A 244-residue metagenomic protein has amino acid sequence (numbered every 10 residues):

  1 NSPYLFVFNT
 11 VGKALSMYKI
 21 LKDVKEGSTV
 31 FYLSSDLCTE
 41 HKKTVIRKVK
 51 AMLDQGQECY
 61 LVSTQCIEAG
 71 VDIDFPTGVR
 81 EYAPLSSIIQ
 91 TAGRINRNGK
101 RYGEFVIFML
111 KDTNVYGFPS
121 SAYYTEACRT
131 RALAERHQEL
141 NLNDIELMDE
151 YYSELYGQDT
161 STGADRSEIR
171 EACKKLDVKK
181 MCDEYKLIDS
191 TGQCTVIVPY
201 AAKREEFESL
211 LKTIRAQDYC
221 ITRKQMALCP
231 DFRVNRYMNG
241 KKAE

Functional and structural regions predicted by a protein language model:
N1, V7, G12, S16-K43 (+3 more regions): C-terminal helicase lobe and adjacent C-terminal extensions/tails of nucleic-acid helicase motors
S2, G27-S28, G56-E58, F75: Short, high-confidence coil segments that cap the C-terminus of an alpha-helix and link into the following beta-strand
F6-V7, L61: Short, hydrophobic beta-strand segments that form beta-sheet elements in well-ordered domains
C38-T64: Conserved helicase ATPase core of P-loop NTP-dependent helicases/translocases
Y60-F75, Q90-N98: SF2 helicase motor core recognition
